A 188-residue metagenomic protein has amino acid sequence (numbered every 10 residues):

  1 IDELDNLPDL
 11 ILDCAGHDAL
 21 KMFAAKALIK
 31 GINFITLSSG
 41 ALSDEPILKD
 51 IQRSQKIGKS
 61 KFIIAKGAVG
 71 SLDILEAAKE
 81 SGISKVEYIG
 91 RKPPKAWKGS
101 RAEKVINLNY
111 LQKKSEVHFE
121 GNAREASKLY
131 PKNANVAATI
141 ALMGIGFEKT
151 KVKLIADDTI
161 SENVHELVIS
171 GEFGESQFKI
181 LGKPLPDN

Functional and structural regions predicted by a protein language model:
I1-K26: N-terminal glycine-/serine-/threonine-rich beta1-alpha1-beta2 phosphate-ribose binding loop of Rossmann-like
D2-L4, G40, A68, P94: Short, solvent-exposed coil/turn elements at secondary-structure transition points
E3-L7, L28-I29, K56, G146: Flexible, charged surface loops at secondary-structure boundaries
P8, F34-I35: Hydrophobic, well-ordered secondary-structure scaffolds
D13, T36, K61-K66: General beta-strand structural signal in soluble alpha/beta enzymes
D18-K26, K30, S38-K61: Rossmann-fold NAD(P)-binding glycine/threonine-rich loop
F62-I63, A68-N188: Active-site-lining helix/loop region of Rossmann-like oxidoreductase modules
